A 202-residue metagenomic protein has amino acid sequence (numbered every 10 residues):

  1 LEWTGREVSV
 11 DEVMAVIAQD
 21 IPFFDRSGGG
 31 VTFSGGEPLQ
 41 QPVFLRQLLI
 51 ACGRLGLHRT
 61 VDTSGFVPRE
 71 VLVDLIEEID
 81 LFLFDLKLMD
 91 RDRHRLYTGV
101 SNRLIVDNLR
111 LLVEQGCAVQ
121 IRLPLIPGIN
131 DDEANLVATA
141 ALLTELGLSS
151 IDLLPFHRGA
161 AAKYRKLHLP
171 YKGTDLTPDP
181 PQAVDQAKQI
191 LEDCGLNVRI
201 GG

Functional and structural regions predicted by a protein language model:
L1-E7: Iron-sulfur cluster-binding cysteine motifs and their immediate structural context in ferredoxin-like electron-transfer
E2, S34, H94, G173-L176: Generic anion/oxyanion-binding catalytic loop in active/binding sites
T4, L154-F156, G201: Conserved beta-strand termini and adjacent loop/short-helix elements that scaffold enzyme active sites in alpha/beta
R6, T98, N102, T177-P180: Flexible, glycine- and charge-enriched loops at secondary-structure boundaries
M14-R165: Conserved AdoMet/S-adenosylmethionine-binding subsite of the radical SAM
G29, V198-G202: Short, flexible loop/turn segments with low-complexity composition
A141, S149, K163-L191, L196: A structural motif corresponding to the C-terminal lobe/cap of the Radical SAM core domain
